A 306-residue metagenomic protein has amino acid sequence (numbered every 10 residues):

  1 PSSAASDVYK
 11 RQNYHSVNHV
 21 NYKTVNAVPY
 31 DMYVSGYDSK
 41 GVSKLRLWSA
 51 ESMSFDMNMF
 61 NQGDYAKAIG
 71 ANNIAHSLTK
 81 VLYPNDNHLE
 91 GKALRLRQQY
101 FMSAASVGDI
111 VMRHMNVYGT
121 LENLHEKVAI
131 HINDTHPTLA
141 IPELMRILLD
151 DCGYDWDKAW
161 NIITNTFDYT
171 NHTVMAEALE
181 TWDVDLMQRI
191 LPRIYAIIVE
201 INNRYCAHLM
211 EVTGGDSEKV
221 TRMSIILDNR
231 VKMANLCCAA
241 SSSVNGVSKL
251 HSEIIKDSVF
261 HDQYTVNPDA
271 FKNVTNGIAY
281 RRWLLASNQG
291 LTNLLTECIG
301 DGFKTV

Functional and structural regions predicted by a protein language model:
P1-A5, Y9: Single conserved hydrophobic/aromatic residue that forms the stacking wall/gate of nucleotide- or nucleobase-binding
M32-V34, S49-S54, Q98, I132-P137 (+6 more regions): Short, flexible loop/turn elements at secondary-structure junctions
S39-A129, G277-V306: Function-dense linear segments that define catalytic or interfacial modules in macromolecule-processing proteins
M59, L82-R97, L121-N133, I141-D150 (+4 more regions): Glycine- and acidic
R113-H125, L148-N161, T173, H208 (+2 more regions): Secondary-structure transition/capping motifs at alpha-helix termini and the adjoining loop/turn into the next element
I141, M145-N203, L285-A286, T292-V306: Extended, well-ordered alpha-helical scaffold/bundle regions in very large, multi-domain proteins
W182, L186-R189, R193-N245, K249 (+1 more regions): Polar, glycine-rich mid-to-C-terminal structural blocks that act as macromolecule-binding/assembly scaffolds
N245-D301: Segments forming glycine/polar-rich beta-alpha architectures that bind adenosine-containing cofactors
